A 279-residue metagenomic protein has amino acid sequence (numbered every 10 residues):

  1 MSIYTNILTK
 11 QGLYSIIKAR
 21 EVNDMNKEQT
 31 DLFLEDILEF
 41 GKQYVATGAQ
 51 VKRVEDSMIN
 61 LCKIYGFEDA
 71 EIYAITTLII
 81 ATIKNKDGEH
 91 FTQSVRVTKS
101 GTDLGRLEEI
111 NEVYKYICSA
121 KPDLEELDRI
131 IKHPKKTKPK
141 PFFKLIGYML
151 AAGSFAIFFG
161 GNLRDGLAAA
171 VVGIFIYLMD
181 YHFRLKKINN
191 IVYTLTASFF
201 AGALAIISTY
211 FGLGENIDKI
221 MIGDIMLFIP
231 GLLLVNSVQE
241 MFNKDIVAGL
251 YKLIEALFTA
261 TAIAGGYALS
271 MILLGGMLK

Functional and structural regions predicted by a protein language model:
M1-P122: Soluble N-terminal domains of membrane-associated systems
A46, K63-F67, K115-S119, R184 (+5 more regions): Generic secondary-structure signature for well-ordered alpha-helical cores
K99-D165, E255-A264, G275: Alpha-helical transmembrane segments and their cytosolic membrane-interface
H133, I176-K187, V235-A248: C-terminal ends of transmembrane helices
T137-F211: Core alpha-helical transmembrane segments of integral membrane proteins
Y210-K279: Generic detector of multi-pass transmembrane helix bundles and their immediately adjacent loops in polytopic membrane
